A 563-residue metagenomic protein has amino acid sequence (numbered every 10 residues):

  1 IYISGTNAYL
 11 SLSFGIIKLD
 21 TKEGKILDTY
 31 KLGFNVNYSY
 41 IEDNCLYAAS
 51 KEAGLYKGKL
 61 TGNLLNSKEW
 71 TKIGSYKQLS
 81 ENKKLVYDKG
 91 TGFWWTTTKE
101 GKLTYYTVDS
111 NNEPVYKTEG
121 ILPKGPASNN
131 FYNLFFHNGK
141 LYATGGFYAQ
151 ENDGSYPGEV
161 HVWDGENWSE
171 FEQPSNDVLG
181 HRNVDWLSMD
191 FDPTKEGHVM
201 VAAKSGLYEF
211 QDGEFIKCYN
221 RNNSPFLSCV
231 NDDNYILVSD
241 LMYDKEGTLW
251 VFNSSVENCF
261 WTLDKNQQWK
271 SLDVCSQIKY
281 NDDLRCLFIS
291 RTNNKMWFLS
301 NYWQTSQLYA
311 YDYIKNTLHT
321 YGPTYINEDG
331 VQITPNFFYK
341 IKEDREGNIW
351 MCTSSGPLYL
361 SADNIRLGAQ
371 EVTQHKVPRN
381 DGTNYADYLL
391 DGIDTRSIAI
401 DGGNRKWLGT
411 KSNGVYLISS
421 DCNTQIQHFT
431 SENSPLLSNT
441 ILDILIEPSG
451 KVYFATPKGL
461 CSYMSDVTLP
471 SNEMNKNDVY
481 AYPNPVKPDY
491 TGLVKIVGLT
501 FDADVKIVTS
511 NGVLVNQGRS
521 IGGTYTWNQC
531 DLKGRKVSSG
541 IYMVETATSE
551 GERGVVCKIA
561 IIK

Functional and structural regions predicted by a protein language model:
I1-V479, L514, E545: Carboxylate-rich, polar loop motifs that coordinate divalent cations or form catalytic acidic clusters
A53, G158, G540, C557-K558: Extracytoplasmic/periplasmic beta-strand context in beta-sandwich domains, especially the cupredoxin/COX2 CuA-binding
S175, N222, I521-G522, A560: A generic structural motif
E473-K506, T524-W527: Glycine-centered coil/turn sites that cap beta-strands in beta-rich domains
F501, S538-S539: Surface-exposed loops/turns
D504-V515, G534, Y542: Short, glycine-anchored, charge-dense loop/turn motifs used at functional sites
L514-V537, T548-E552: Glycine-centered tight-turn motifs at strand-turn-strand junctions
M543-K563: C-terminal tail/sorting-segment detector
